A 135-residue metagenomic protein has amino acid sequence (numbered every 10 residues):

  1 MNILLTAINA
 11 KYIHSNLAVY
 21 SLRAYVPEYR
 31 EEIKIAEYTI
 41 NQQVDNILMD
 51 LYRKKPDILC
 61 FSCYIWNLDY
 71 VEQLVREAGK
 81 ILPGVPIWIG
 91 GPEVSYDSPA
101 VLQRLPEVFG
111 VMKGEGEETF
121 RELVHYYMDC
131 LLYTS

Functional and structural regions predicted by a protein language model:
N2-A10: Nucleotide-activated donor-dependent transferases that construct or modify glycoconjugates
A10-K11, M128: Short beta-turn/strand-loop junction motif enriched in small, turn-promoting residues
K11-Y12, Y64: Short acidic-aromatic active-site loops that bind/stabilize oxyanions
Y12-A18: Short N-terminal binding/cap micro-motifs at the start of the first secondary-structure element
A18, Y25, Y29, K34-S135: Glycine-rich beta-alpha loop elements in corrinoid/cobalamin-binding modules across cobalamin-dependent enzymes
